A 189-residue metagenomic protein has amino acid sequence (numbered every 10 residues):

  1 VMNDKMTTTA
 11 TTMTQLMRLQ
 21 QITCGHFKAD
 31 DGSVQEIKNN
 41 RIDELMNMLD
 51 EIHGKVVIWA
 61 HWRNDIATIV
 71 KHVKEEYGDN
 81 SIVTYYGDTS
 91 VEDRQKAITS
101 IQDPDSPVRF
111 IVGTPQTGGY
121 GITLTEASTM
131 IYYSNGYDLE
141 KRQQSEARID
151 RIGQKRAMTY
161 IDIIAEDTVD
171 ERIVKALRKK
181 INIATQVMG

Functional and structural regions predicted by a protein language model:
V1-I122, G189: Conserved Helicase C-terminal RecA-like lobe
W59, G113-T114, Y132-S134, I163-I164: Conserved beta-strand segments of the P-loop GTPase G domain that flank and frequently precede/overlap
I69-H72, I122-E126, Q143-Q144, V174-K175: Short amphipathic alpha-helical segments
Y86-S90, S134-L139: Short, acidic/turn-prone active-site loops that include or flank metal/cofactor- and phosphate-binding residues
I111, M130-I131, I149: Short, well-ordered beta-strand core segments
I122-N135, M158-D162: A short beta-strand element within the Helicase C-terminal
Y137-G189: A conserved SF2-helicase RecA2
